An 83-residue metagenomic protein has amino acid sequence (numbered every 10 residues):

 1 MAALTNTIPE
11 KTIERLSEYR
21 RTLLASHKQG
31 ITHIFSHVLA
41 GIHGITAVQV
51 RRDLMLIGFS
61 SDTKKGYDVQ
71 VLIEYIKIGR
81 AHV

Functional and structural regions predicted by a protein language model:
M1-K11: Charged, compositionally biased N-terminal leader segments and the immediate start of the first structured element
T7-P9, E18, T22, Q29-H82: Hydrophobic, well-ordered beta-alpha structural blocks that scaffold small-molecule cofactor pockets
